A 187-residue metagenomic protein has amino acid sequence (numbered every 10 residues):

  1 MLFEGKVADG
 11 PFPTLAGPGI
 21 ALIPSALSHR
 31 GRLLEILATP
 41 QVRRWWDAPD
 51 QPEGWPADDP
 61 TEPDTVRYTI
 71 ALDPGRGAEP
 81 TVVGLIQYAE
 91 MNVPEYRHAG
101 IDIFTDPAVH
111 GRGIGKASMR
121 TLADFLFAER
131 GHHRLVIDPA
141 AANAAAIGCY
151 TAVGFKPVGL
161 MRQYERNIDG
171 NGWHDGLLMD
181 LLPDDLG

Functional and structural regions predicted by a protein language model:
M1-A57, D184-G187: A short, well-structured alpha-helix characteristic of acyl/acetyltransferase catalytic modules
S25, V136-P139, K156-G172: Conserved catalytic-core motifs of GNAT/GCN5-like acyltransferases
R44-H110, K116, F125, L182-L186: Acetyl-CoA-dependent GNAT
T105, A140-A141: Short amphipathic helical patch at the helix-1/turn junction of helix-turn-helix
K116, A128, A141-G159: Conserved active-site alpha-helix within GNAT-family acetyltransferase domains
A128-D138: Conserved GNAT acetyl-CoA-binding A-motif
